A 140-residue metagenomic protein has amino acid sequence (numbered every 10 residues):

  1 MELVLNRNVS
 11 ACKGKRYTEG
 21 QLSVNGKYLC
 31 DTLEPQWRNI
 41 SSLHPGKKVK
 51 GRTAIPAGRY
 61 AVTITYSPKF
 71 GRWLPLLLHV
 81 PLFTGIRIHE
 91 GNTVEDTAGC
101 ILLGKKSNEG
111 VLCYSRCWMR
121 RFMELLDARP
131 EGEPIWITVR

Functional and structural regions predicted by a protein language model:
M1-I135: Cell wall/extracellular polymer interaction/catalysis modules
W136-R140: Divalent-metal-activated hydrolytic enzyme cores
